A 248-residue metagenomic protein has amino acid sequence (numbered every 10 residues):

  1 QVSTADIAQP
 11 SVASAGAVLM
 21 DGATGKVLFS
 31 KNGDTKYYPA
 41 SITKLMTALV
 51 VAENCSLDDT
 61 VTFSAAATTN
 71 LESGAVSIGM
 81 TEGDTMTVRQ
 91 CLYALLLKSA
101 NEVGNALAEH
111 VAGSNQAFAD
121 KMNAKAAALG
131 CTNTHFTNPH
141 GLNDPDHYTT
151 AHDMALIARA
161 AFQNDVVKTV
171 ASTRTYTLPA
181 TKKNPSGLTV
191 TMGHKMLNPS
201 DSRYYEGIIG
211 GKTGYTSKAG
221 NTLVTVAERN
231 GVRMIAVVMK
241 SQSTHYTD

Functional and structural regions predicted by a protein language model:
Q1-H152, L156-D165: Active-site-adjacent loops and short helices of periplasmic peptidoglycan-processing enzymes
C131-T132, N143-D248: Domain-terminus/edge residues, biased toward the C-terminal soluble/receptor-binding domains of extracytoplasmic
